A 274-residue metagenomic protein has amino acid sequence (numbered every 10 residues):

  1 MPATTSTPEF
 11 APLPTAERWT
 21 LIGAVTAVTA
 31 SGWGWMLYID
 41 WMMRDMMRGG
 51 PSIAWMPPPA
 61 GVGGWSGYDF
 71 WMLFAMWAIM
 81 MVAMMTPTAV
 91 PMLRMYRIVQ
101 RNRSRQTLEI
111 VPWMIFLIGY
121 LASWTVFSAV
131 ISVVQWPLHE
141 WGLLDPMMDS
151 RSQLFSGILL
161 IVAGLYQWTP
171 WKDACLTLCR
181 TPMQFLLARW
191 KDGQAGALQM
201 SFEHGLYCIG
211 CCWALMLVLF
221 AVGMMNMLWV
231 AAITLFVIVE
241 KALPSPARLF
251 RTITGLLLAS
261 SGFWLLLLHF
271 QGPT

Functional and structural regions predicted by a protein language model:
P2-A78, N102-R105, H139, L143-M148 (+3 more regions): Histidine-/acidic- and/or cysteine-rich, low-complexity loops and terminal segments associated with membrane
T7, W65, F74-L121: Juxtamembrane transmembrane-helix termini in multi-pass membrane transport proteins
T26-A30, W71-A78, V82, M114 (+6 more regions): Hydrophobic, lipid-facing residues on alpha-helical transmembrane segments of integral membrane proteins
Y68-M85, D149-L165: Alpha-helical transmembrane segments
T86, L160-D173, I238-A242: Transmembrane alpha-helical segments that form the membrane-embedded catalytic/substrate-channel core of multi-pass
I98-N102, A214-N226, L235-K241: Interfacial segments of multi-pass membrane proteins
Y166-A174, G196-M224: Alpha-helical transmembrane segments of helical membrane proteins, especially in multi-pass transport, channel
F236-S260: Interfacial loop-to-transmembrane junctions
